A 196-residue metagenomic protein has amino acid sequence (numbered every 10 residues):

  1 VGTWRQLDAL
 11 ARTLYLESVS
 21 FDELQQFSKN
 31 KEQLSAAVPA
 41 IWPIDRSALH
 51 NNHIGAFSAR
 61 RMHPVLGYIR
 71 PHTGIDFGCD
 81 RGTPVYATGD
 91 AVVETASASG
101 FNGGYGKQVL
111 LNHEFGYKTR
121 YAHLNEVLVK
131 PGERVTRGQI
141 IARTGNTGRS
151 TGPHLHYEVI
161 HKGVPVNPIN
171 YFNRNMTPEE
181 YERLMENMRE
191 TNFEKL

Functional and structural regions predicted by a protein language model:
V1-H53, F57: Non-catalytic extracellular/periplasmic "stalk" and linker regions immediately N-terminal to catalytic or recognition
R46-E194: Catalytic cores of peptidoglycan-degrading enzymes
